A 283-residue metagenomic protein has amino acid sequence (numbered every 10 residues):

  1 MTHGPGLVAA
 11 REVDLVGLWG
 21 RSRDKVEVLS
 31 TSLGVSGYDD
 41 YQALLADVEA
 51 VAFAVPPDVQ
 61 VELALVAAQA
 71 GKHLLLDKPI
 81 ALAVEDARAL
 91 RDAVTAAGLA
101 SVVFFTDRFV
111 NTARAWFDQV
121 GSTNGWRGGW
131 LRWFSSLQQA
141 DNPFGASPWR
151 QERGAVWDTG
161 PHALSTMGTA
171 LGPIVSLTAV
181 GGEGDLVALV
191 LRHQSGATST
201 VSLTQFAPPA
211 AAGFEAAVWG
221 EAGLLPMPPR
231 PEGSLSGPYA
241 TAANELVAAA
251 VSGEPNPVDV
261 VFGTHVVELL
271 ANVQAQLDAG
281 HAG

Functional and structural regions predicted by a protein language model:
M1-L33: N-terminal Rossmann-like dinucleotide-binding module
H3, L33-L90: Beta-loop-alpha module in the N-terminal Rossmann-like domain of NAD(P)-dependent dehydrogenases, especially those
V16, E49, R127: Conserved acidic residues
V35, A70-K72, A97-A100, G196-A197: A short helix->loop->beta-strand "cap" motif at the edges of active sites that frequently abuts
Q42-A43, A50-F53, Q194, A248-G283: C-terminal helix-rich "cap/oligomerization" subdomain common to oxidoreductases
A89-T106, G125-G129: Rossmann-fold dehydrogenase core element
D107-L177: Predominantly a Rossmann-like dinucleotide-binding segment in NAD(P)-dependent oxidoreductases
P161-P229, A242-S252: Contiguous beta-strand/loop segments that form the cofactor/metal-binding neighborhood of enzyme cores
